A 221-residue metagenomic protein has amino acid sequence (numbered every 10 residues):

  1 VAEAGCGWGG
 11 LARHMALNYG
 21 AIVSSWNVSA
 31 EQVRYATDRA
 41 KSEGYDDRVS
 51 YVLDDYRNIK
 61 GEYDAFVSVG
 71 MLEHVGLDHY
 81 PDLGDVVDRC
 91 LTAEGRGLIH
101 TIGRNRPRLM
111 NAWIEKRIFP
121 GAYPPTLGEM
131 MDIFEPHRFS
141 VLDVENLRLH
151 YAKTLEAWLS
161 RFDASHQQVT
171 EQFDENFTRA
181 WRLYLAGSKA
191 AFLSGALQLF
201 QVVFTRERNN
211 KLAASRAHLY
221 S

Functional and structural regions predicted by a protein language model:
G10-Y19: Conserved SAM-binding loop of SAM-dependent methyltransferases across substrates and taxa, primarily the Class I
I22-N27: Conserved SAM-binding motif I beta-strand of class I
A36-T37: Conserved SAM-binding loop
E43-Y56: Conserved SAM-binding strand-loop segment of SAM-dependent methyltransferases
R57-F66: A short acidic, Gly/Pro-enriched loop at the edge of an enzyme's catalytic core that lines a small-molecule cofactor
P81-E94: A short glycine-rich, Lys/Arg-flanked "PGG" loop and its adjoining helix->strand segment in the class I
E94-T101: Conserved beta-strand signature within the Rossmann-like core of class I S-adenosyl-L-methionine
I102-L212, Y220: Substrate-binding/catalytic lobe of Class I Rossmann-like enzymes that use SAM or dcSAM, i.e., the mid-to-C-terminal
